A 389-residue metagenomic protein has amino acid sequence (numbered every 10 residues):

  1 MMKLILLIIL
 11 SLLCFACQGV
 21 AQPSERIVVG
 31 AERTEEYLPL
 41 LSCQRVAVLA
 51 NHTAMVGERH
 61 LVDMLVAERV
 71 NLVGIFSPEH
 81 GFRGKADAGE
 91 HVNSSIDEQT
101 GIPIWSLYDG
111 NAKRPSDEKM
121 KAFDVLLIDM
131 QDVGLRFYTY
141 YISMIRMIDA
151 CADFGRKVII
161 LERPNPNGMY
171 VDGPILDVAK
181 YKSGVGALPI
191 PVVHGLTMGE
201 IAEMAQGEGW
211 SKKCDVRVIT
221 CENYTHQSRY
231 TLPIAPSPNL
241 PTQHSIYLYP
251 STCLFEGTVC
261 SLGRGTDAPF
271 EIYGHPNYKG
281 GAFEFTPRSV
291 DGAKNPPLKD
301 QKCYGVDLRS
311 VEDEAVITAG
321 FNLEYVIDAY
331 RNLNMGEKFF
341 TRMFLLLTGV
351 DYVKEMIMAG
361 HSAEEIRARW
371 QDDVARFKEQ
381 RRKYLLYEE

Functional and structural regions predicted by a protein language model:
M1-S24: Bacterial Sec-dependent N-terminal signal peptides
V73-E79, L161: Short internal beta-strands
G84-G89, I159-Y181: Glycine-rich, charge-decorated loop segments at or immediately adjacent to ligand/cofactor-binding or catalytic sites
N93-F123: Glycine-rich oxoanion-binding loops at beta->alpha junctions
D132-M144: Glycine/threonine-rich flexible loop motifs
Y181-S251: Conserved anion/nucleotide-ligand pocket segment
E222-K299: Glycine-rich, aromatic-lined ligand/substrate-binding cores of catalytic and carbohydrate-binding domains
P269, Y273-Q371, E389: Conserved functional hotspot residues or short segments at active or partner-binding sites across diverse domains
